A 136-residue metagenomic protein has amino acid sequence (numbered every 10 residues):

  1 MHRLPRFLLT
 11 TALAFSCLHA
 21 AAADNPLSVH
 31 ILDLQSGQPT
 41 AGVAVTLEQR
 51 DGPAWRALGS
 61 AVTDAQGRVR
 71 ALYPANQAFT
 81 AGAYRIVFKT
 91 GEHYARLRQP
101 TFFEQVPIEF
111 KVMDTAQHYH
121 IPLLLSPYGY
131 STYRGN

Functional and structural regions predicted by a protein language model:
H2-L4, A22, A81-N136: Feature of secretome-associated and extracellular-like proteins
F7, T11-T40, W55, S131-N136: Beta-strand-rich domain onsets/edges
D33-Q35, L47-D51, T90: Residue-level signal for short segments within beta-strands and strand-turn junctions of well-structured beta-sheet
A41-V45, Y119: Short beta-strand/loop motifs in extracellular/secreted proteins, especially within beta-sandwich accessory domains
V43, G59-A61, Y73: Short hydrophobic alpha-helix segments
A44-L58: Short amphipathic beta-strand segments in non-cytosolic proteins
V62-Q66, K111-D114: Short proline/glycine- and polar residue-rich coil/turn motifs
T63-A75, I86: Glycine-centered loop-to-beta-strand initiation motif
